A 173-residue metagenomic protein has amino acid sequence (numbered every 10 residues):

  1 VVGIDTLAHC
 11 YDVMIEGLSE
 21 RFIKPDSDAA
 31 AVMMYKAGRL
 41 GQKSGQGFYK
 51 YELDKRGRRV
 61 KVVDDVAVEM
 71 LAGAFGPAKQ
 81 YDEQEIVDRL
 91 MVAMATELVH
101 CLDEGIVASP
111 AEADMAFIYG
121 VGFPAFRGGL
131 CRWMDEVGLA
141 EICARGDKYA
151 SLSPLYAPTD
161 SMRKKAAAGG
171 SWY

Functional and structural regions predicted by a protein language model:
V1-Y173: N-terminal glycine-rich phosphate-binding loop for ADP-containing cofactors
